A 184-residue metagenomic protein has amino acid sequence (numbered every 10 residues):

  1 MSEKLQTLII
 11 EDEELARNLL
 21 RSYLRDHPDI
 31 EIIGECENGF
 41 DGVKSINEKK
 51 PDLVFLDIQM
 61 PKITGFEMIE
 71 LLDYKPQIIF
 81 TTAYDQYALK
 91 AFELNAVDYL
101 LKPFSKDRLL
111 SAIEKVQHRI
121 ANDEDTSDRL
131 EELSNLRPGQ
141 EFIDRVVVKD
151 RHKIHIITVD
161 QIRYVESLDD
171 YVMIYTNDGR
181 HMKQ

Functional and structural regions predicted by a protein language model:
S2, E13-G34: Two-component/phosphorelay signaling modules centered on CheY-like receiver
S2-K4, K75: A general structural motif
D12, A83, S167: Cofactor-binding loop segments of dinucleotide-utilizing enzymes, especially the Rossmann-like FAD- and NAD(P)+-binding
L15, R25, E37-L136: CheY-like receiver
L20, A88, I162: Conserved RecA-like P-loop NTPase ATPase core
D29-I32, Q77, Q161: Glycine-centered tight turns that cap/initiate beta-strands
H118-Q184: Conserved binding/recognition cores within well-folded domains
